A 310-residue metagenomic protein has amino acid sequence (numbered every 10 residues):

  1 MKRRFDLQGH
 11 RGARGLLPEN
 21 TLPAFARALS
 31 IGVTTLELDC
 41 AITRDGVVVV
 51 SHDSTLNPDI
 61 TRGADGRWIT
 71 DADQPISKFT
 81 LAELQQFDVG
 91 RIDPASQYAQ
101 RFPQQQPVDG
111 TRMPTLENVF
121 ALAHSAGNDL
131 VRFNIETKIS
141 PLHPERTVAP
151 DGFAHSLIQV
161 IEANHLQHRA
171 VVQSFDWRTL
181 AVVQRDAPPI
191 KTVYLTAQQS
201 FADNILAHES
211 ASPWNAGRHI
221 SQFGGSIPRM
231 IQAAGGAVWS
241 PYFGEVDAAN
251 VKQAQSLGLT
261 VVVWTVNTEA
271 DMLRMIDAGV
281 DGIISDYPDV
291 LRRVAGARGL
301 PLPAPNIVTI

Functional and structural regions predicted by a protein language model:
M1-I310: Phosphate-group recognition and catalysis centered on beta-loop-alpha active-site segments
